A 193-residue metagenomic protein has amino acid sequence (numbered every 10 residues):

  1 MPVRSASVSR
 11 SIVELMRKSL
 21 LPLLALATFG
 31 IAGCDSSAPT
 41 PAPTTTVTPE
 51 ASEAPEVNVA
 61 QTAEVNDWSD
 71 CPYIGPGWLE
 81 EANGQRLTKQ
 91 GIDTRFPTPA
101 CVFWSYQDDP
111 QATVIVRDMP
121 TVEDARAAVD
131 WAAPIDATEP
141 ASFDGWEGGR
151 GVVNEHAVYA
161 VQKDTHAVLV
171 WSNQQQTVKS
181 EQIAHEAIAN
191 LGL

Functional and structural regions predicted by a protein language model:
M1-A32: Sec-dependent bacterial lipoprotein signal peptides
C34-A38: Bacterial signal peptide processing site
T40-E53: Extracellular mucin-like PTS domains
E50, A54-N66, E139-L193: A short, solvent-exposed beta-edge/loop patch
E80-D93, A133-G148: Short secondary-structure junctions
E80-V114: Secretory pathway targeting signatures of secreted, lumenal, and periplasmic proteins
A100-D124, H166-W171: A short acidic-to-branched-hydrophobic micro-motif
D118-E139: Conserved polar/disulfide-associated segments of primarily extracytoplasmic proteins
